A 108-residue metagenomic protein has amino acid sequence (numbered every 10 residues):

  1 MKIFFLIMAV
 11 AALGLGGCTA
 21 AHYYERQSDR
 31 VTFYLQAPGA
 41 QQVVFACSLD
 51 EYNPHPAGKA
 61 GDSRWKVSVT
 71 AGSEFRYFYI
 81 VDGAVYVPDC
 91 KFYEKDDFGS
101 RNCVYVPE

Functional and structural regions predicted by a protein language model:
M1-F4: Positively charged n-region of N-terminal signal peptides that target proteins for export
L6-V10: Domain-scale selection of a single, long terminal region that carries the protein's primary operational module
A12-L15: Bacterial Sec-type N-terminal signal peptides, specifically the leucine/valine-rich hydrophobic h-region
Y24-E74, D82-E108: Aromatic-rich carbohydrate-binding modules that target alpha-glucans
